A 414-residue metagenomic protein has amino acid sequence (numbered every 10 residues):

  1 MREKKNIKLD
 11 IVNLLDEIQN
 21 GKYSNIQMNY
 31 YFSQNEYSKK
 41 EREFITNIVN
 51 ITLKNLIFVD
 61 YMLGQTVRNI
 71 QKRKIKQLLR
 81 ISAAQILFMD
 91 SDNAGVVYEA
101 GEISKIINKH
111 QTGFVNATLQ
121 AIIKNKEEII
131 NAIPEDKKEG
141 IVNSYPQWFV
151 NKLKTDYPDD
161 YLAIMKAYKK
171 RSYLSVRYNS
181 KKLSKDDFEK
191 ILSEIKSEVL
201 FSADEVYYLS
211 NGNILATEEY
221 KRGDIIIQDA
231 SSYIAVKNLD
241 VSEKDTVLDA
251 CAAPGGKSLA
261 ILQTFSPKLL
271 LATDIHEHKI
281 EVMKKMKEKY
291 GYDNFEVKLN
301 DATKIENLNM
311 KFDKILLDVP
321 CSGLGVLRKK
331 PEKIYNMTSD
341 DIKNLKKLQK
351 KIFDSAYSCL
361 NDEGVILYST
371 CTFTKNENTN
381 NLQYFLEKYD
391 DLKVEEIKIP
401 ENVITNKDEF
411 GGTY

Functional and structural regions predicted by a protein language model:
M1-Y414: S-adenosylmethionine
